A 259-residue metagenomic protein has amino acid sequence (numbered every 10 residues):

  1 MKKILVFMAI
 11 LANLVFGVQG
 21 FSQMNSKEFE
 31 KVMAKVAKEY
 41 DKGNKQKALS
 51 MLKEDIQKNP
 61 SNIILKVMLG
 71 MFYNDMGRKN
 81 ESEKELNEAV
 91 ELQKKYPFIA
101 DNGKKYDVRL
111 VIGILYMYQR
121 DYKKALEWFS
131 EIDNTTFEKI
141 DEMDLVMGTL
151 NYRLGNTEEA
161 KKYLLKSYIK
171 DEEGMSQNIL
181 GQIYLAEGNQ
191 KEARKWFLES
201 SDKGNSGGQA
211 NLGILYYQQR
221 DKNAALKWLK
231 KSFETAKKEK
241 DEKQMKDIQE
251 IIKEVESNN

Functional and structural regions predicted by a protein language model:
K2, F16-M68, D75: N-terminal leader/linker segments that initiate helical-solenoid repeat arrays
F21, Q57-K58, E91-K105, D133-I140 (+1 more regions): Flexible helix-coil transition and linker loops at the boundaries of alpha-helical arrays
K27, S61, K104, K139 (+3 more regions): Short helix-capping/linker turns of helical repeat alpha-solenoids
D41-K42, D75-M76, Y118, R153-L154 (+4 more regions): Register position in tetratricopeptide repeats
M68, N102-K104, V111, V146 (+4 more regions): Canonical tetratricopeptide repeat
L215-Q218, N223-N259: Terminal, low-structured helical/coil segments at or just beyond the last alpha-helical repeat
